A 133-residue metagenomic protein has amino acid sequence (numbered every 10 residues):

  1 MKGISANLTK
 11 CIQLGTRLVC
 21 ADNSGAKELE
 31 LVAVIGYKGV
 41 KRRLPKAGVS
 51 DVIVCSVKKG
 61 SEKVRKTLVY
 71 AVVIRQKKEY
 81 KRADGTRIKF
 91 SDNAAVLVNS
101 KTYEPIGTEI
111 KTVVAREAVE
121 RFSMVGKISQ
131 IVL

Functional and structural regions predicted by a protein language model:
M1-V72: Ribosome large-subunit tunnel/peptidyl-transferase-proximal elements
G36-V40, Q76-K81, A115-R116: Short, conserved beta-turn/loop elements at beta-strand boundaries and strand-helix junctions
G60-S61, K78-E79, T102-E104, A115-R116: Conserved nucleotide-binding/hydrolysis micro-motifs of P-loop NTPases
T67-K101: Mid-chain, well-packed structural core segment of small domains
Y103-L133: Contiguous surface segments at macromolecular interaction interfaces
